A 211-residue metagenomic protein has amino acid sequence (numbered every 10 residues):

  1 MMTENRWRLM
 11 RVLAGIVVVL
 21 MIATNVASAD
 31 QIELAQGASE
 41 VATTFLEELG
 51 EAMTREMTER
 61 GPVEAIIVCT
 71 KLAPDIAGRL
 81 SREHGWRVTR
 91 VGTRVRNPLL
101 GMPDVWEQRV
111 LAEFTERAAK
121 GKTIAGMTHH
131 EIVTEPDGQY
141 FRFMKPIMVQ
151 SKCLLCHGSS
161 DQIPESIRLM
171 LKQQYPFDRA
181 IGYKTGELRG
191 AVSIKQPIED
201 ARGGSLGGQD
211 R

Functional and structural regions predicted by a protein language model:
M1-E4, G186-L188: A short, structural micro-pattern
M2, N25-A27: Short, low-complexity disordered leader/linker segments with a strong preference for bacterial N-terminal type II
M2-A14: Bacterial N-terminal signal peptides that target proteins for export
N5-R6, L20, A52, I181: Hydrophobic alpha-helical context, especially transmembrane and signal-peptide helices
V12-A23: Bacterial N-terminal signal peptides
S28-Q150, Q162-R211: Extracytoplasmic c-type cytochrome modules immediately beyond a signal peptide or single-pass transmembrane anchor
L154-D161: Detector for the c-type heme attachment site
